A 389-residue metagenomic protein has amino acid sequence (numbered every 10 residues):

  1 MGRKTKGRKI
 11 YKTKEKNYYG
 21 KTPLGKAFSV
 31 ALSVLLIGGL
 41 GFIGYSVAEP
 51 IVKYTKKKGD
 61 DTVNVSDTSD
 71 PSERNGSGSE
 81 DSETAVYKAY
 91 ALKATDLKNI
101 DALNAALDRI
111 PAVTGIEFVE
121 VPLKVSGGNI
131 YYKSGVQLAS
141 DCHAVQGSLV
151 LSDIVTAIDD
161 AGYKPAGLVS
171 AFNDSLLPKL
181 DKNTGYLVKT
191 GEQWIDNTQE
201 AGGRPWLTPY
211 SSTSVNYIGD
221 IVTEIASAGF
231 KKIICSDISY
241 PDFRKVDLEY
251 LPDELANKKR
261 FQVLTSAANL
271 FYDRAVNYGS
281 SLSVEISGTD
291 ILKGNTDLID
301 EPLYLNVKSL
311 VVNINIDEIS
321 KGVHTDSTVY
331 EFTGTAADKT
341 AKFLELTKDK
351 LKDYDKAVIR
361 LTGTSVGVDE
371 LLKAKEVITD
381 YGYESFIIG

Functional and structural regions predicted by a protein language model:
M1-K26: N-terminal Lys/Arg-rich, disordered targeting/topogenic segments
Y45-P50, V307-G389: Substrate-binding cleft of secreted/luminal carbohydrate-active enzymes
P50-K88: N-terminal, intrinsically disordered, polar/charged segments of Gram-positive cell-envelope systems that serve as
E80-L97, F172-T223: Active-site-adjacent "subsite" loops/lids of carbohydrate-active enzymes
L103-I130, I221-C235, Y304-V311, Y381-E384: Catalytic domains of carbohydrate-active enzymes, especially glycoside hydrolases
I116-S148, L248-E249: Aromatic-lined carbohydrate-binding/catalytic grooves of carbohydrate-active enzymes
K133-D141, D174-T198, P241, K245-E254: Aromatic- and acidic-residue-enriched segments that line the glycan-binding/catalytic groove of carbohydrate-active
K164-N173, I234-S236, F261-D297, L351-S365: Aromatic-lined carbohydrate-recognition surfaces of secreted/lumenal glycan-active proteins
